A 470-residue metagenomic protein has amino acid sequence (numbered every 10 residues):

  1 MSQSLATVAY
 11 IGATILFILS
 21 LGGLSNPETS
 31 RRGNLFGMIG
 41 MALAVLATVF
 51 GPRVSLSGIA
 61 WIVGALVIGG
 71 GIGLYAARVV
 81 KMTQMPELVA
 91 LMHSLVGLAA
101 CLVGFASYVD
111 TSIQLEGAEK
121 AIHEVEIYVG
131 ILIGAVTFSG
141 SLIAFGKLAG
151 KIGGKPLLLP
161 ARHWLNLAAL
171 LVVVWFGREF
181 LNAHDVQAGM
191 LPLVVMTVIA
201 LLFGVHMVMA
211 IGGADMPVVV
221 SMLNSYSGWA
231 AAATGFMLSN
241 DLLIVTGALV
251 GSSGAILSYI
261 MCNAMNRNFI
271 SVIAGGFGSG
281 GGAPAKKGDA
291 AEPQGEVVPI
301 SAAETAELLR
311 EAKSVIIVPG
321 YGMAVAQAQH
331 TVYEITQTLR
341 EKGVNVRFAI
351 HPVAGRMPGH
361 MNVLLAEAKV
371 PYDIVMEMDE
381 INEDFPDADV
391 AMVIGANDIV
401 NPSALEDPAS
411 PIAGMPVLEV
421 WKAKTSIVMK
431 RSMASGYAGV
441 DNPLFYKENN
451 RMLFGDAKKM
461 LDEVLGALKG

Functional and structural regions predicted by a protein language model:
M1-T14, G51-G70, H123-F138, V186-I199: Structural signature of hydrophobic alpha-helical transmembrane segments
T14-I18, F36-T48, W61, A65-G69 (+11 more regions): Alpha-helical transmembrane segments in multi-pass membrane proteins
L16-T29, G70-V89, S141-P156, F203-M216 (+1 more regions): C-terminal ends of transmembrane helices
R31-G40, I62-G64, Q84-V96, P156-L167 (+1 more regions): Cytoplasmic-side transmembrane-helix entry/capping segments in multi-pass membrane proteins
T48-V63, Y75-Q84, C101-A118, F180-V186: Transmembrane alpha-helix boundary signature
A106-A118, F180-Q187, V218, S225-V245: Transmembrane helix-loop junctions at the membrane interface of multipass transporters and ion channels
L249-A312: Membrane-interfacial segments at transmembrane helix termini in multi-pass membrane proteins
P293-G470: Structured cytosolic domains appended to multi-pass membrane proteins
